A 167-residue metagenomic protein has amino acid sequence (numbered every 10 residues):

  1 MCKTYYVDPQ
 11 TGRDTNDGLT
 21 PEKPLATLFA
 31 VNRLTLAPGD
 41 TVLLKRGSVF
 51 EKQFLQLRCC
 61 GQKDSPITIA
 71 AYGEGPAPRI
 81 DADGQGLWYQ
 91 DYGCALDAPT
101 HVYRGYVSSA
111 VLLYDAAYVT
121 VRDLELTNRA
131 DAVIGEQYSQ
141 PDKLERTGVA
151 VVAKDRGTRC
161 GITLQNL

Functional and structural regions predicted by a protein language model:
K3, D40, Q53, S65-I67 (+4 more regions): The right-handed parallel beta-helix/beta-solenoid scaffold, focusing on the short coil/turn and N-cap positions
V7-K45, E51: Acidic Gly/Asp/Thr-rich repetitive segments characteristic of extracellular carbohydrate-active and adhesion proteins
F29-T35, F50-G61, R79-A82: Short, T/G/N/S-enriched strand-turn elements that build extracellular solenoid repeat scaffolds
E51-Q53, Y106, V119, N128-A130 (+3 more regions): Surface-exposed loop/turn segments connecting beta-strands in extracellular beta-rich domains
C60-D142: Right-handed parallel beta-helix/beta-spiral solenoid domain characteristic of secreted/periplasmic
Q137-K154: Asp-box/WD-like beta-propeller blade repeats and closely related beta-sheet repeat scaffolds
